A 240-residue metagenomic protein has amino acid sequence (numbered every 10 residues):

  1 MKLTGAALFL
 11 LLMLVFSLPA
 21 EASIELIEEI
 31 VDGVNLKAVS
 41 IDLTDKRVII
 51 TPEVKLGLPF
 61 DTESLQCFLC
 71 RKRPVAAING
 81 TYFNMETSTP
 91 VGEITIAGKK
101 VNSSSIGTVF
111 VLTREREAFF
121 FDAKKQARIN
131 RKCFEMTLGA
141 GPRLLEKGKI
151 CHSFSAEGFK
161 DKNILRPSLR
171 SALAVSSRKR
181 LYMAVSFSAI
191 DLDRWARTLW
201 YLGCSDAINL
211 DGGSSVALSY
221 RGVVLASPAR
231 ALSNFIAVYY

Functional and structural regions predicted by a protein language model:
M1-A6: Positively charged n-region of N-terminal signal peptides that target proteins for export
A7-V15: Bacterial N-terminal signal peptides
L18-Y240: Gly/Ser/Thr/Pro-rich low-complexity, intrinsically disordered segments
